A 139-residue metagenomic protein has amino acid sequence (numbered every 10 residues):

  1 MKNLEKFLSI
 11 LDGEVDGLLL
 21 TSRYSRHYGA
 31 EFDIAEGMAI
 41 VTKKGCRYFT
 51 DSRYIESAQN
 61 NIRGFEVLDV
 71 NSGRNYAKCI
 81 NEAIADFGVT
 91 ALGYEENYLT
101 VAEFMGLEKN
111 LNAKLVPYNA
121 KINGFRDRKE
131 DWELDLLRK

Functional and structural regions predicted by a protein language model:
M1-F49, I55, A77-G88, F104 (+2 more regions): Terminal domain-start leader segments
S52, N71, E96, N119-K121: Residues at the C-termini of beta-strands that transition into short coil/loop
Y54-S57, R63: Short, surface-exposed beta-strand-loop junctions and turns on beta-sheet-rich folds
E66-A77, V116-Y118: Short acidic-hydrophobic, aromatic-tinged amphipathic segments that line or gate anion-handling sites
V89-E96: Short glycine-rich phosphate-binding loop at a beta-alpha junction
L99-K109, N123-R128: Short, well-ordered, mixed-charge alpha-helical segments that flank or form enzyme active sites
A120-L136: Short His/Asp/Glu-rich catalytic/ion-coordination signatures at enzyme active sites or charged loops
K139: Phosphate/diphosphate-binding glycine-rich loops and adjacent basic-rich segments that engage nucleotide
